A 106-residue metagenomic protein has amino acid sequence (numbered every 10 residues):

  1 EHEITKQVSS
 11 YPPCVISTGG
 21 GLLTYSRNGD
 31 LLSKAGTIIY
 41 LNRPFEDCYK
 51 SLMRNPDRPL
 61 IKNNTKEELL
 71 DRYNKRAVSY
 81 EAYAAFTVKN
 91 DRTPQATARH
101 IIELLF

Functional and structural regions predicted by a protein language model:
E1-T37, L41: Glycine-rich phosphate-binding loop used to anchor ATP phosphates in small-molecule kinases, encompassing both
H2, R54, A85: ATP/adenylate-binding site constellation spanning eukaryotic-like Ser/Thr protein kinases, ABC-transporter
E3-I4, R27-N28, E68, K75 (+1 more regions): Short acidic active-site motifs
Y11, T37, A77-F106: NTP-dependent small-molecule kinase module
G20-L22, P44-E46, T93: Short glycine-rich anion-binding loops that position phosphate/pyrophosphate groups of nucleotides and phosphorylated
R27-D30, K50-R54, R99-I102: Short amphipathic alpha-helical segments
K34-V78: A glycine- and Lys/Arg-enriched "phosphate-lid" helix/loop adjacent to the NTP-binding pocket of small-molecule kinases
